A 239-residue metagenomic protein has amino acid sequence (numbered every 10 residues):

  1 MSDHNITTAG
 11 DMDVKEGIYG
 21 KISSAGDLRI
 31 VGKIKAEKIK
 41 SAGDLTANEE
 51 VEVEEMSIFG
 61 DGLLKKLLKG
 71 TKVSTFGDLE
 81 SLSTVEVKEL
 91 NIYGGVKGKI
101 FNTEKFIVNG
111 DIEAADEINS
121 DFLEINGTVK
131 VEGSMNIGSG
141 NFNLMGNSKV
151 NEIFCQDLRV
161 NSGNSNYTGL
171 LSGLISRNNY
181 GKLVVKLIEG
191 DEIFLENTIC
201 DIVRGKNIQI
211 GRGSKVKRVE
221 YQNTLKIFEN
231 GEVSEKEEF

Functional and structural regions predicted by a protein language model:
M1-F239: Extended beta-solenoid/beta-helix repeat architectures
